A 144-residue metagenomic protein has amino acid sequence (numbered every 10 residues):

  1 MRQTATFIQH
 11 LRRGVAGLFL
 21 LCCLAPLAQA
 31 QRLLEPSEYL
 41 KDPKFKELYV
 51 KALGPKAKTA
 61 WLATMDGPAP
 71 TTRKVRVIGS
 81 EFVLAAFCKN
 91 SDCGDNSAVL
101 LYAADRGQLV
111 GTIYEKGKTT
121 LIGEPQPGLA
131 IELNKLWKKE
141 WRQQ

Functional and structural regions predicted by a protein language model:
R2-A16: Bacterial N-terminal signal peptides that target proteins for export
Q3, D42, F87-S91: Intrinsic-disorder/low-complexity, polar/charged segments
G14-A25: Bacterial N-terminal signal peptides
P26-A30: Sec/Tat signal peptide C-region and signal peptidase I cleavage site
Q31-V50, E115-Q144: C-terminal partner/receptor-binding element of secreted or periplasmic proteins
L53-G111: Mature extracytoplasmic domains of secretory-pathway proteins
